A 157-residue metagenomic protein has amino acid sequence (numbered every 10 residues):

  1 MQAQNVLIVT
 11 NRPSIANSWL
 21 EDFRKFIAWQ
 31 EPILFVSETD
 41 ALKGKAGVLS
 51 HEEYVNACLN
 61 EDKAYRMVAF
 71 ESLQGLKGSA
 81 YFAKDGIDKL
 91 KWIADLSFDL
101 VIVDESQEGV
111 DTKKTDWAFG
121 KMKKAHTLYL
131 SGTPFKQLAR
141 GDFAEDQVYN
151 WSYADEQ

Functional and structural regions predicted by a protein language model:
Q2-A28, P32-L34, E38-D40, L73-G75: Conserved Walker A/P-loop ATP-binding site and its immediately adjacent core in helicase/helicase-like ATPase domains
Q4, M67, D99, A125 (+1 more regions): Conserved acidic residues
L7-V9, V68-S72, L100-I102: Structural motif
A16-W19, K43-K45, G78-A80, K136-G141: Switch/connector loops and helix/strand junctions flanking conserved nucleotide-binding motifs in nucleotide-processing
D22-F26, K84-I87, D116-W117, G141-Q147: Short secondary-structure boundary/capping segments
Q30-K84: Inter-Walker segment of RecA-like/P-loop motor cores
L73-A80, I87-Y129, T133-K136: SF2 helicase catalytic motif II
A144-Q157: Interdomain hinge/linker at the junction between the two RecA-like core domains of SF2 helicases
